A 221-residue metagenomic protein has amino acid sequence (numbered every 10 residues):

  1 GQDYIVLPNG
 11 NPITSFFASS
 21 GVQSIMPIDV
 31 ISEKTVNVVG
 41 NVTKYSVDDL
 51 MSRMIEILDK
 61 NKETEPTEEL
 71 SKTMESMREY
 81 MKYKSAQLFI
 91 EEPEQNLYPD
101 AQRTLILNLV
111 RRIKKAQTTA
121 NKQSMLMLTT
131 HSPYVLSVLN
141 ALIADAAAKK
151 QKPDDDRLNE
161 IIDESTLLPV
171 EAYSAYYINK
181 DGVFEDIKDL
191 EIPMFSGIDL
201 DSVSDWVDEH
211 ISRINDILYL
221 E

Functional and structural regions predicted by a protein language model:
G1-Q2, E221: Coupling/switch/interface segments within P-loop NTPase motor domains and analogous charged loops in nucleic-acid
Y4-S202: Switch/communication elements of ASCE P-loop NTPase nucleotide-binding domains
S204-D208: Small/polar/charged residue-enriched interaction surfaces, especially the RNA/DNA-contacting tracks of RNP/CRISPR
N215-E221: Conserved helicase/translocase motor-coupling segment
